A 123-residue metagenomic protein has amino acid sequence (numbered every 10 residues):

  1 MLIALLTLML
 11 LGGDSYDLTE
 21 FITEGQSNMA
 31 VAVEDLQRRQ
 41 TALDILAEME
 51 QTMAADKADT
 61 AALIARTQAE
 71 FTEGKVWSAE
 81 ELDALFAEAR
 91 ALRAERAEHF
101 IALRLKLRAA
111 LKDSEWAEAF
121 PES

Functional and structural regions predicted by a protein language model:
M1-L5: N-terminal Sec-pathway targeting helices
T7-A61: Immediate post-signal-peptide N-terminus of mature secreted/exported proteins
T19-I22, D59-I64, E95-F100, S123: Short acidic alpha-helix initiation/capping motifs at coil-to-helix transition points, especially at protein N-termini
G25, A61-A84: Short E/K-rich amphipathic alpha-helical oligomerization segments
T41, I45-E48, R66, L85-E88 (+1 more regions): Charge-rich, solvent-exposed alpha-helical interaction surfaces
T52-D59, A91-L107: Amphipathic alpha-helical coiled-coil segments
L82-R90, P121: Short, charged, amphipathic alpha-helical segments
K106-P121: Long amphipathic alpha-helical coiled-coil segments
